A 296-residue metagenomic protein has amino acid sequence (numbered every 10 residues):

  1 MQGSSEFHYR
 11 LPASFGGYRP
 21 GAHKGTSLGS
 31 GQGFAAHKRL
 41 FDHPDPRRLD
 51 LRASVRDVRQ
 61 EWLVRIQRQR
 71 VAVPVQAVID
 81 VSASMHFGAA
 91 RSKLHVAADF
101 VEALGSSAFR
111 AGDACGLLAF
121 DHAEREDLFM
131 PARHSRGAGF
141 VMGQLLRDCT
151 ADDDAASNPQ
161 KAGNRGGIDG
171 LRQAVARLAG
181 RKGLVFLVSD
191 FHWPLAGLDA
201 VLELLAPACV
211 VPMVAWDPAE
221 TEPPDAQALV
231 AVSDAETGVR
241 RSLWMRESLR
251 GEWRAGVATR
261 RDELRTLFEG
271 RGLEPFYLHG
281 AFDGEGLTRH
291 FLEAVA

Functional and structural regions predicted by a protein language model:
M1-T26, A36-R47, A53-V55, V64-I66 (+2 more regions): Exposed, interaction-prone extracellular/peripheral surfaces
S30-G31: A positional/architectural concept
E61: A short beta-strand signature within small-molecule sensing/ligand-binding domains used in signal transduction
